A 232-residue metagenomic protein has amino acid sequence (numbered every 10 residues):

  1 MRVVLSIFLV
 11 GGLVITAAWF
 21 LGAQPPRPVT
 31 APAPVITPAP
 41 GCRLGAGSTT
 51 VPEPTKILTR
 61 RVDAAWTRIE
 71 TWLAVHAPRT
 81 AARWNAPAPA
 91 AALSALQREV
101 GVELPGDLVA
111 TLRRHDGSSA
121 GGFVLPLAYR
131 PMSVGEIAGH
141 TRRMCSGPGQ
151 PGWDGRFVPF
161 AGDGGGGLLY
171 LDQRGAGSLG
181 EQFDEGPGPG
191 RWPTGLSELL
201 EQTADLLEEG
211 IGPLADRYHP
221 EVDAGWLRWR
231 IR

Functional and structural regions predicted by a protein language model:
R2-G167: A surface-exposed partner-binding patch
I15, G177, D205-E208: N-terminal processing/targeting junctions
A81, A120, L207-A215: Residue-level signal for secondary-structure boundary elements
M132-S133, I137, L206, Y218 (+1 more regions): Extended hydrophobic/Leu-rich segments
P151-P159, A204-P213: Short secondary-structure transition/capping segments
L168-E198: Segments surrounding the PLD/"HKD" phosphodiesterase catalytic module and close analogs
R191-I211, G225: Alpha-helix N-cap recognition
E209-R232: Low-complexity, Gly/Ser/Thr/Pro-rich intrinsically disordered linker/tail segments
